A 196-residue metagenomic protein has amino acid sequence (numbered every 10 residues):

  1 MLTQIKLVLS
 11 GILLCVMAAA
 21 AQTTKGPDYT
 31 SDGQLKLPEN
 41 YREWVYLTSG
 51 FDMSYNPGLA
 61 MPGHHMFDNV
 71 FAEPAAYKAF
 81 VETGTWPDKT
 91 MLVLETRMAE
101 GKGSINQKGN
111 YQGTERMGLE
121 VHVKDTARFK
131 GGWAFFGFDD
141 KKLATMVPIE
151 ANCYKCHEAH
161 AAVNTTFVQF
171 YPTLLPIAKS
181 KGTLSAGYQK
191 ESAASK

Functional and structural regions predicted by a protein language model:
M1-L9: Bacterial N-terminal signal peptides that target proteins for export
L2, Q22-T23: Intrinsically disordered/low-complexity terminal segments and short unstructured peptides
L9-S10, A178: Local alpha-helix boundary/kink/capping signal
L13-A21: Hydrophobic h-region of N-terminal signal peptides that target proteins for export in Gram-negative bacteria
T23-D32, L37-V45, S49-S54, H64 (+1 more regions): Sequence context surrounding c-type heme c attachment/ligation sites in exported
A60: N-proximal, solvent-exposed segments at the start of the mature chain
H64-Y77: Short, structured beta-strand/loop micro-motifs enriched in basic residues and often containing a Trp
F80: Ligand-binding pocket segment of bilobal, Venus flytrap-like solute-binding proteins
